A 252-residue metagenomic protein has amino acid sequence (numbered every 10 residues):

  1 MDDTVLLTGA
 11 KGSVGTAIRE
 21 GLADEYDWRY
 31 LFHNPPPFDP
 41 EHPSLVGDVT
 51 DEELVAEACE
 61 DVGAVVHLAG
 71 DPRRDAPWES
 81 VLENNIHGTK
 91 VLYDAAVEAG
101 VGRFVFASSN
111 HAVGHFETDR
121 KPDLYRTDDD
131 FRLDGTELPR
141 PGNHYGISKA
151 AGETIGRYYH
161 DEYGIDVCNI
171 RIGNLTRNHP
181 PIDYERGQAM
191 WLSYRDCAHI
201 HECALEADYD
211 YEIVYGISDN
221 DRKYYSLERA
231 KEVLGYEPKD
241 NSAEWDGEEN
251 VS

Functional and structural regions predicted by a protein language model:
D3-D24: N-terminal Rossmann NAD(P)H-binding glycine-rich loop of SDR-like oxidoreductase domains
P36, V46-N84: NAD(P)H-binding glycine-rich loop region in Rossmannoid oxidoreductase-like domains and their noncatalytic homologs
T50, S80-V91, I147-S148, L192: Glycine-rich NAD(P)-binding loop of the Rossmann-fold in SDR/ketoreductase-type enzymes
V91-T136: Conserved Rossmann-fold NAD(P)-dependent oxidoreductase catalytic core, especially the SDR/UDP-sugar
D134, H144, S148-A151: Active-site helix of classical SDR
E153-N178: Conserved beta-loop-beta element that borders a ligand/cofactor-binding pocket
R171-H179, W191-E212, D219: Alpha-helical substrate-binding/gating segment
E212-V214, D219-E237: Conserved C-terminal active-site "lid" loop/helix of NAD(P)H-dependent oxidoreductases that clamps the redox cofactor
